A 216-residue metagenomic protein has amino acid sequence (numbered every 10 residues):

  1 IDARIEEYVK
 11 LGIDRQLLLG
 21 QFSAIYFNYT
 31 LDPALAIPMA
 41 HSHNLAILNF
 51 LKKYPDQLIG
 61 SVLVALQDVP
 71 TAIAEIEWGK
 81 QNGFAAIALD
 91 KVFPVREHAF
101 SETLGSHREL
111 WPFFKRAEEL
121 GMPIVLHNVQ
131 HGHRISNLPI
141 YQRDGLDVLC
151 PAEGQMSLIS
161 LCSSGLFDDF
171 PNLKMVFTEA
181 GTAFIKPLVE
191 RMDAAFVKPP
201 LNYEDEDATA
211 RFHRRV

Functional and structural regions predicted by a protein language model:
I1-V216: Helix-coil boundary/capping segments in enzymes
